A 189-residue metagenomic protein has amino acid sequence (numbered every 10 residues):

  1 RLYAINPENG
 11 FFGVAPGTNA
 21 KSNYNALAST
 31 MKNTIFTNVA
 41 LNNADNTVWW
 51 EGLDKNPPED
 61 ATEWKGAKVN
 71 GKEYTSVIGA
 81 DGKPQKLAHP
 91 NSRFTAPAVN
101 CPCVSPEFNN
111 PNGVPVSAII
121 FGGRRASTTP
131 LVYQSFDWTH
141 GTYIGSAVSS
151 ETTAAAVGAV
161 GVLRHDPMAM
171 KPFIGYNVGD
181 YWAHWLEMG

Functional and structural regions predicted by a protein language model:
R1: Glycine-rich phosphate-binding P-loop
I5-P7: Conserved, well-ordered active-site substructure
P16-G17, Y24-G189: Conserved NTP phosphate-binding and transfer environment spanning the P-loop NTPase/kinase superfamily
